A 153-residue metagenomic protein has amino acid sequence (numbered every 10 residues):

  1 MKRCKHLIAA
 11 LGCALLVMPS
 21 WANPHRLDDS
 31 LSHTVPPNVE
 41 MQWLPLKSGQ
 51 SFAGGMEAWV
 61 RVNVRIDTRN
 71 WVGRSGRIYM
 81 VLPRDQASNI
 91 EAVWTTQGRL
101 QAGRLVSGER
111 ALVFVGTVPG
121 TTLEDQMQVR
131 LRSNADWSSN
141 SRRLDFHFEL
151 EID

Functional and structural regions predicted by a protein language model:
M1-I8: Bacterial N-terminal signal peptides that target proteins for export
C4, V60, E109-V115, Q128: Generic, low-specificity signal for short hydrophobic/alpha-helical stretches with a mild N-terminal bias, encompassing
L7, D29, M41, E57-A58 (+3 more regions): Hydrophobic transmembrane signal anchors and adjacent membrane-proximal interface regions, especially in viral
V17-P19: N-terminal signal peptide c-region/cleavage motif recognized by signal peptidases
W21-A87, G120-W137, S141-R143, H147-D153: N-terminal small/polar-rich segments of proteins
T68-V115: Mid-chain, structured segments of secreted extracytoplasmic proteins
